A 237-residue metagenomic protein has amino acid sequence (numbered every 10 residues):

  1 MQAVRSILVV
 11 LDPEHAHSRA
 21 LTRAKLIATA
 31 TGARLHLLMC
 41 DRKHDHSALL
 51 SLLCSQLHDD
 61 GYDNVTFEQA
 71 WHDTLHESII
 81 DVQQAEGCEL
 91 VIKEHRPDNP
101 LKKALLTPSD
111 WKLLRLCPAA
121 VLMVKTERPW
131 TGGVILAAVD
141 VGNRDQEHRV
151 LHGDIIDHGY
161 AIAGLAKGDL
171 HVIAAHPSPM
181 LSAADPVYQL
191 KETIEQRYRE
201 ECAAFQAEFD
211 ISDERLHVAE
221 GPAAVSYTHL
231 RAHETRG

Functional and structural regions predicted by a protein language model:
M1-L52, V134-D185, I211: Small/aliphatic-rich secondary-structure junction motif
R5, E89, G133, R236: Conserved acidic residues
A70-E77, A219-A224: Charged docking surfaces used in two-component/phosphorelay signaling
Q84-C88, L230: Glycine-rich phosphate-binding loop signature in dinucleotide/nucleotide-binding domains
I92-H95, A120-T126: Short beta-strand elements of ligand-binding domains
E94-R115, R144, R236: Glycine-rich, Arg-bearing micro-motifs that act as flexible, cationic patches
T228-G237: Conserved small/polar residues in nucleotide/adenosyl-binding loops
